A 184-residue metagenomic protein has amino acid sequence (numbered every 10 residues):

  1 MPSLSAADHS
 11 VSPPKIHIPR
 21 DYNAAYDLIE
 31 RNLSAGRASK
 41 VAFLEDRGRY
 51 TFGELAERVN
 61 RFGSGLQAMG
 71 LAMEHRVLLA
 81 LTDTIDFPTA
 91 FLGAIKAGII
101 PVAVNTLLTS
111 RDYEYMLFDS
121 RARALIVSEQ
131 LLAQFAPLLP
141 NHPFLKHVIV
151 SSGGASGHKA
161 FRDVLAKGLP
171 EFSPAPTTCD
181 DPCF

Functional and structural regions predicted by a protein language model:
M1-Y22: Flexible, non-catalytic linker and terminal segments flanking ANL/adenylate-forming cores
D27-E54, M69, G153-S156, P182: AMP-dependent adenylate-forming
I29-N32, L55, V59, L66 (+6 more regions): Adenylate-forming
G48-Y50, G65-S110: Conserved AMP-binding/adenylate-forming
V102, I126, H147-I149: Hydrophobic/aromatic beta-strand patches that form the interior of the parallel beta-sheet core in alpha/beta enzyme
T106-L138: Conserved ATP-dependent adenylate/AMP-binding module captured primarily in the ANL superfamily
Q130-C183: ANL superfamily adenylate-forming
